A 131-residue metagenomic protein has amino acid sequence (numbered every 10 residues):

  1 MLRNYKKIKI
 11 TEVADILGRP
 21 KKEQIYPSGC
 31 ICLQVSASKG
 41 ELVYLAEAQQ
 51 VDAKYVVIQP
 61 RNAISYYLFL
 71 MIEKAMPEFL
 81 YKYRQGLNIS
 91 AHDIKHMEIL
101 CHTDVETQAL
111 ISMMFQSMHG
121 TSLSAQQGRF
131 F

Functional and structural regions predicted by a protein language model:
M1-F131: Feature detects amphipathic, helix-rich regulatory segments
